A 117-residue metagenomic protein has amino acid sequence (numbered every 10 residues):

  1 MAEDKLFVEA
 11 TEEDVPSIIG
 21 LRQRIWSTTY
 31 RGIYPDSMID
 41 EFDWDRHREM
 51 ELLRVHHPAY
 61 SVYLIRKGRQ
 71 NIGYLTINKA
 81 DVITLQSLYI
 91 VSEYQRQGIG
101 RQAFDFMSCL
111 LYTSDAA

Functional and structural regions predicted by a protein language model:
M1-E13: Conserved N-terminal entry element of GNAT/NAT acetyltransferase domains
E12, I19-E93, F104-F106, L110: Acetyl-CoA-dependent GNAT
Q97: Flexible nucleotide-binding loop
R101: Residues forming the Rossmann-fold NAD(P)(H) cofactor-binding site
Y112-A117: Conserved small/polar residues in nucleotide/adenosyl-binding loops
